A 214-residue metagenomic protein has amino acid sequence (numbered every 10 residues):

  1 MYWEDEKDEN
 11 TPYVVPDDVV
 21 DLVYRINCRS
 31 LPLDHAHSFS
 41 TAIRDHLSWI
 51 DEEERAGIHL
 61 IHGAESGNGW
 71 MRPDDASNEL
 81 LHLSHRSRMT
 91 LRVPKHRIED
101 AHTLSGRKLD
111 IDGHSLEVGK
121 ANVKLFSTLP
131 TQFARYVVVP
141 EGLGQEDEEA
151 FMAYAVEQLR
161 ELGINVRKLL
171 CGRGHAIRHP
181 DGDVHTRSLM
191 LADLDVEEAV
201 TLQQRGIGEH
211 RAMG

Functional and structural regions predicted by a protein language model:
M1-G214: RNA-interacting cores
